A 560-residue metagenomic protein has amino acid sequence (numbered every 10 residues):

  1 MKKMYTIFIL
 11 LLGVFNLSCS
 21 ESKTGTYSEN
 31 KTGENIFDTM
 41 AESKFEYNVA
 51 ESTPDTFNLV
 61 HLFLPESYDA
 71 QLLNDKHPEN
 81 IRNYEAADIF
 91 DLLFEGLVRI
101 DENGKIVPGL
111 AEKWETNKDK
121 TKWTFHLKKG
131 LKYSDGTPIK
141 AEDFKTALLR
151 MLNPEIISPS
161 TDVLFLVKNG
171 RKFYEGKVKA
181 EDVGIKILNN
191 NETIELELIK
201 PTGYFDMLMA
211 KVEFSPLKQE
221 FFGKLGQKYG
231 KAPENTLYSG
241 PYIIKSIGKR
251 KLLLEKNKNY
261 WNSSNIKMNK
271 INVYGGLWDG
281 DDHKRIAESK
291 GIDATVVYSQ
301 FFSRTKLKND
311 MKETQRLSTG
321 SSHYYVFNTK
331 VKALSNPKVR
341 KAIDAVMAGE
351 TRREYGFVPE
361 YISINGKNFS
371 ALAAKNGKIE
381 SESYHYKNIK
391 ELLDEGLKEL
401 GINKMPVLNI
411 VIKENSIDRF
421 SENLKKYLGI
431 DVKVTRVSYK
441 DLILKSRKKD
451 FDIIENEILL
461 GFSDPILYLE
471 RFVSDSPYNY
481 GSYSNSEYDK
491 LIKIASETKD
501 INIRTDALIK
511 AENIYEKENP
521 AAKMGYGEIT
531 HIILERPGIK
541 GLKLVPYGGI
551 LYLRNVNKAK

Functional and structural regions predicted by a protein language model:
M40, A50, E380-E382, K433-L442 (+2 more regions): Extracytoplasmic/peripheral linker and loop segments enriched in polar/acidic and small residues with frequent Thr/Pro
N58, K140-A147, N191-E197, P241 (+4 more regions): Alpha-helical secondary-structure segments
V60-K118, L149, L237: N-terminal lobe/hinge region of extracytoplasmic solute-binding protein
E115, H126, P159-E220: Surface-exposed binding/hinge segments that line and control ligand-binding clefts or catalytic entry sites
L198-I266, K270: Gly/Pro-rich hinge or "lid" segments in bacterial periplasmic/extracellular proteins
G223, P233, R250, N259-T305: Ligand-site clamp/hinge motif
T351-G396, I412, S416: Structural transition elements
I533-K560: Long beta-strand-rich cores associated with HINT superfamily self-processing modules
